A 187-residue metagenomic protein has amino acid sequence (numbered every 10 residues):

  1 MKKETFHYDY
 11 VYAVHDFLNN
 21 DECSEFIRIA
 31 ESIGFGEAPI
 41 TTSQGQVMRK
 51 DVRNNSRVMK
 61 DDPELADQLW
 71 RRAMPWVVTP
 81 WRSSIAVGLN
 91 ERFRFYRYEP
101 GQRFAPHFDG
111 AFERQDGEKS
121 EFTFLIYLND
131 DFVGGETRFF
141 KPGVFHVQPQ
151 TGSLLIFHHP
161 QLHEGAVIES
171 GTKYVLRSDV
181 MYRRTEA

Functional and structural regions predicted by a protein language model:
M1-L154, P160-A187: Fe(II)/2-oxoglutarate oxygenase catalytic core
